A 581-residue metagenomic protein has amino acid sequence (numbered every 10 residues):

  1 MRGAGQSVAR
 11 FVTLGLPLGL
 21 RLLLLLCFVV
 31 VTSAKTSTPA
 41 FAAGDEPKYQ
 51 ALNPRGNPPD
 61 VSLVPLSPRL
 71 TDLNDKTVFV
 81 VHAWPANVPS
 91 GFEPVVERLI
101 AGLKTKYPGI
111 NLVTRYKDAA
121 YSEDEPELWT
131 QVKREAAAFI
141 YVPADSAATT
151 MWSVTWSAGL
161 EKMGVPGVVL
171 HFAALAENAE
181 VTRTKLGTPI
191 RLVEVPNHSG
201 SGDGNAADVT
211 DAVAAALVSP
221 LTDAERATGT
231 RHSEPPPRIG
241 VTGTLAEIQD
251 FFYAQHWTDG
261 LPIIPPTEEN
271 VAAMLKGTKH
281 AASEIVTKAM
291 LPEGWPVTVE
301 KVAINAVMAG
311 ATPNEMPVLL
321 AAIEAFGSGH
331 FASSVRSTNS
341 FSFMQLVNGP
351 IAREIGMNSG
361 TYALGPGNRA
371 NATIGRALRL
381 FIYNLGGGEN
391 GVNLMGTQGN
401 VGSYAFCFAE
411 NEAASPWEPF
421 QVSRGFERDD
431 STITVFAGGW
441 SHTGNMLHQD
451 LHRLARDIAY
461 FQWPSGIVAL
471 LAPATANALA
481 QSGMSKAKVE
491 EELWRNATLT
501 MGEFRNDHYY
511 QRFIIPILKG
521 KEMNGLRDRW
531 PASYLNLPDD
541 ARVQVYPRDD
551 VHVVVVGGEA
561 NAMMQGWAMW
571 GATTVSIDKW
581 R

Functional and structural regions predicted by a protein language model:
M1-L18: N-terminal secretory signal peptides that target proteins for export/translocation
G15-S33: Bacterial N-terminal signal peptides
F41-L73: Short N-terminal or domain-adjacent regulatory/targeting segments
D75-N87: Short beta-strand segments enriched in small/hydrophobic residues
T105-D118, I190-P196: Short beta-strand elements in bilobed, periplasmic/extracellular small-molecule ligand-binding domains
L175-G187: Glycine-rich, charge-decorated loop segments at or immediately adjacent to ligand/cofactor-binding or catalytic sites
V195-R226: A charged, well-structured terminal subsegment
R231-R581: Non-transmembrane, aqueous-exposed alpha-helical and coiled segments at domain scale
